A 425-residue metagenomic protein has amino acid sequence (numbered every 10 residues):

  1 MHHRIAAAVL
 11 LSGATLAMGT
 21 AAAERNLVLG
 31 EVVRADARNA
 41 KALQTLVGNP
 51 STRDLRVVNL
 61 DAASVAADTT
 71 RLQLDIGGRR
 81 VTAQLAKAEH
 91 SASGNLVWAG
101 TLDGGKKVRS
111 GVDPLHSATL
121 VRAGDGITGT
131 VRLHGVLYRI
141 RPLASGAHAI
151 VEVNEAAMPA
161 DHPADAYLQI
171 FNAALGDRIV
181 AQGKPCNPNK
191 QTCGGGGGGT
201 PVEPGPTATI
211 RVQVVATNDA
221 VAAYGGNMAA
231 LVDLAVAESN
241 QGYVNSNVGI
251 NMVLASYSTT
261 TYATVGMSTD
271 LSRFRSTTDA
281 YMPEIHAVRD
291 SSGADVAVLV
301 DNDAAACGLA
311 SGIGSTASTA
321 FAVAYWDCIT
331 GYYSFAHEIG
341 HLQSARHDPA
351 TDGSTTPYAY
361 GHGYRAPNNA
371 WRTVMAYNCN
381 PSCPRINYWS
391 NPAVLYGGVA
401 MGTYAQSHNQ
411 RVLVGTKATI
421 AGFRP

Functional and structural regions predicted by a protein language model:
H2-T20: Gram-negative bacterial Sec-dependent N-terminal signal peptides
T20-A144: N-terminal prosegments of processed precursors
E24-A42, A156-S315: Fold-level signature of zinc-dependent metallopeptidase catalytic domains
L85-P204, V214-A223: Von Willebrand factor
T101-L102, R132, V214-D219, A255-S258 (+4 more regions): Active-site-proximal beta-strand/loop segments in catalytic clefts of secreted hydrolases
S258-S272, T319-V394: The catalytic-center signature of Zn2+-dependent metalloproteases
P392-P425: A recurrent domain-boundary module in secreted/ectodomain proteins
